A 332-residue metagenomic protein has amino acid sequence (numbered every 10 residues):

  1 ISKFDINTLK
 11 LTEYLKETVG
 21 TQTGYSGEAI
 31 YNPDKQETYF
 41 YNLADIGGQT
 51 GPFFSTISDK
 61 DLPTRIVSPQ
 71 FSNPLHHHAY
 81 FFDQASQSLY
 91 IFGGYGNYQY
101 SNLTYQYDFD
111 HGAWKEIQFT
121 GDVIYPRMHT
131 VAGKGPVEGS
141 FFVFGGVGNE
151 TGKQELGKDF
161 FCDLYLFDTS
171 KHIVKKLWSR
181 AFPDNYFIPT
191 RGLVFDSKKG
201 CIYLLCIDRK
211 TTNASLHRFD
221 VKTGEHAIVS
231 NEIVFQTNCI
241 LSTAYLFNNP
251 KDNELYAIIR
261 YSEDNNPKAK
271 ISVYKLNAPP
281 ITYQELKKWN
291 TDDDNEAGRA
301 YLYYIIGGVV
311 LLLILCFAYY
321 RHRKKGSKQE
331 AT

Functional and structural regions predicted by a protein language model:
I1, A44-Q49, Y95-Q99, V147-G152 (+2 more regions): Short glycine/acidic-enriched loop and turn motifs that connect beta-strands
I1, E17-Y41, G47, V67-N97 (+8 more regions): Conserved short beta-strand element of beta-propeller blades
I1-T18, Y41-D59: Beta-propeller domains
T12-T18, D61-Q70, A113-G121, K175-A181 (+2 more regions): Beta-propeller fold detector
T23-G24, I173-G192, K222-P250, W289-A297: Conserved blade-ending motifs and adjacent loop-strand segments that build the rim/top face of beta-propeller domains
T50-K60, S101-G112, L156-H172, N213-E225 (+1 more regions): Beta-propeller blade signature
I240-I306: Blade-level signature of beta-propeller repeat domains, shared across WD40, Kelch, NHL, RCC1 and BNR/Asp-box propellers
K288-T332: C-terminal single-pass membrane-anchor helix
